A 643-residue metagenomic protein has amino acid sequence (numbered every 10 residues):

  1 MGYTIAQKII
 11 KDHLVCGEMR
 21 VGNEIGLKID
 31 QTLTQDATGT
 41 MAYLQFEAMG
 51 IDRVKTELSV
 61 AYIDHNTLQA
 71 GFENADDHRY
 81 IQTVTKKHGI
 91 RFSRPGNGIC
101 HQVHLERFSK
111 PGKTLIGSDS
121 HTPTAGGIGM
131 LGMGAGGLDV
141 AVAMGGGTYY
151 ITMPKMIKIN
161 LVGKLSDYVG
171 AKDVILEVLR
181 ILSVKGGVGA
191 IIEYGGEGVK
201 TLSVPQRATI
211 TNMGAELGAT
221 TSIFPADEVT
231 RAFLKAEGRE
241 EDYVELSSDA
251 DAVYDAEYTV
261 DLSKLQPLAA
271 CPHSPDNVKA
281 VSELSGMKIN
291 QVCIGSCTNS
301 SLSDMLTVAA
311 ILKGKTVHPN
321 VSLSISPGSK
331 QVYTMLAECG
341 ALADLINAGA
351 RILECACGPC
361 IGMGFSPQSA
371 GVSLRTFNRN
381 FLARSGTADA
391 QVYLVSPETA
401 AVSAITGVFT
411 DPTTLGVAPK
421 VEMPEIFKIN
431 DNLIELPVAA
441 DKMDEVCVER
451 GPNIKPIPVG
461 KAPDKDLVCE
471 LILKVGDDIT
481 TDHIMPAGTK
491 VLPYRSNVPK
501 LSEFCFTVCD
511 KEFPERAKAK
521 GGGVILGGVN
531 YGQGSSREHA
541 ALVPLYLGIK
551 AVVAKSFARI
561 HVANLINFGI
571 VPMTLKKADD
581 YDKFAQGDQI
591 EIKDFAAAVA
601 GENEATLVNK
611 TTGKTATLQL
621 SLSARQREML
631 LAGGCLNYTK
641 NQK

Functional and structural regions predicted by a protein language model:
M1-K643: Fe-S-dependent hydro-lyases/dehydratases of central metabolism
